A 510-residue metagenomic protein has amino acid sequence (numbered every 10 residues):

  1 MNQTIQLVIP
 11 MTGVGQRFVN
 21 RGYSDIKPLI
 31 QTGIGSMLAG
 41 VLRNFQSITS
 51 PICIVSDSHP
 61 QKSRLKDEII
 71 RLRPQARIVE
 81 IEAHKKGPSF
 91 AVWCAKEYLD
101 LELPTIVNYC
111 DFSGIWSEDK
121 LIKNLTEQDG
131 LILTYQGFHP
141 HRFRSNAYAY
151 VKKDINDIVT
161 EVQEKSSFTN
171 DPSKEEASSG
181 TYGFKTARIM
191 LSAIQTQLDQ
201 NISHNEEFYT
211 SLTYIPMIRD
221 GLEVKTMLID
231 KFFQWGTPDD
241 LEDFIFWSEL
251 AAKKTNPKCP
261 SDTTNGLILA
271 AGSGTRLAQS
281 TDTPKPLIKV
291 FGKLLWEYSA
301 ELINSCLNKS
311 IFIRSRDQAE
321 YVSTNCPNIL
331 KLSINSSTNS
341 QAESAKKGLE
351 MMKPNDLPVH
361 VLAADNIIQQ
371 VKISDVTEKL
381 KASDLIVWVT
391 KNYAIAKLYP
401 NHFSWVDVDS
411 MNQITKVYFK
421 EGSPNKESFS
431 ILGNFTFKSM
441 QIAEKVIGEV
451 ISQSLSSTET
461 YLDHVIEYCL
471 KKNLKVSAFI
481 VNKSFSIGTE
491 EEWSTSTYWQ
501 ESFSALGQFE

Functional and structural regions predicted by a protein language model:
M1-P10, R17-V19, Q31, G35-V107 (+9 more regions): Conserved N-terminal catalytic core of the sugar/cofactor nucleotidyltransferase
N2-L7, L101, E175-G266, S428-E510: Conserved alpha/beta core of the MobA/IspD/sugar-nucleotide pyrophosphorylase nucleotidyltransferase superfamily
G13, D111, Q136, T237 (+4 more regions): Active-site glycine-centered loops adjacent to acidic/histidine catalytic or metal-binding residues that shape
Y23-P28, D282-P286: Short alpha-helical oligomerization interface
L29, V151-K153, T226, L287 (+2 more regions): A structural signal for short hydrophobic beta-strand segments in well-ordered beta-sheet cores
W93-C94, K120, T213, D243 (+4 more regions): Alpha-helical elements of Rossmann-like donor-binding domains used by nucleotide-donor carbohydrate transfer enzymes
G114-N201, Q369-Q453: Conserved core of the sugar-phosphate nucleotidyltransferase
